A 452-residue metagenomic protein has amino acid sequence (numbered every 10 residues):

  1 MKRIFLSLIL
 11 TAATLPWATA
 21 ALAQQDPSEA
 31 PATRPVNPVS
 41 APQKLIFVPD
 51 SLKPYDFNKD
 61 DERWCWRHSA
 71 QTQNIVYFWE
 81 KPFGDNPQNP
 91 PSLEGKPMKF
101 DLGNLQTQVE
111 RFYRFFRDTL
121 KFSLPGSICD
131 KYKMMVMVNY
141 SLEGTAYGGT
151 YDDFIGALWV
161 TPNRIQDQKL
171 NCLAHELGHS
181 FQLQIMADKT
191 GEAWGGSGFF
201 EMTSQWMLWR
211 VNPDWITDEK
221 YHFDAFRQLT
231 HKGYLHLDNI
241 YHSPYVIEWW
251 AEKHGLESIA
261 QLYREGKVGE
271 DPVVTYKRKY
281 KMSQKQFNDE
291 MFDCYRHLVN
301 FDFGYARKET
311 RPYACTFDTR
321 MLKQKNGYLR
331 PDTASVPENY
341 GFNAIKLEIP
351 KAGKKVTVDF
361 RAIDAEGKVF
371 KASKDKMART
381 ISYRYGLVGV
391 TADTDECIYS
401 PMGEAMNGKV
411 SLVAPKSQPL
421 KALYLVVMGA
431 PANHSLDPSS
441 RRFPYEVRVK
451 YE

Functional and structural regions predicted by a protein language model:
I4-A13: Sec-dependent N-terminal signal peptides
A18-T19: N-terminal signal peptide c-region/cleavage motif recognized by signal peptidases
Q24-T107, R111, F115, T394 (+2 more regions): Zymogen propeptides/activation segments of proteases
Q71-G196, S204, D214-W215: Juxtacatalytic substrate-recognition/specificity segment
T150-Y151, D167-C172, A187-K253, E257-S258 (+1 more regions): Acidic/His/Gly-enriched intrinsically disordered linker/tail segments that often contain short helix/coil "MoRF-like"
E270-E452: Beta/coil-rich, acidic/histidine-enriched accessory regions frequently appended to metallopeptidases
